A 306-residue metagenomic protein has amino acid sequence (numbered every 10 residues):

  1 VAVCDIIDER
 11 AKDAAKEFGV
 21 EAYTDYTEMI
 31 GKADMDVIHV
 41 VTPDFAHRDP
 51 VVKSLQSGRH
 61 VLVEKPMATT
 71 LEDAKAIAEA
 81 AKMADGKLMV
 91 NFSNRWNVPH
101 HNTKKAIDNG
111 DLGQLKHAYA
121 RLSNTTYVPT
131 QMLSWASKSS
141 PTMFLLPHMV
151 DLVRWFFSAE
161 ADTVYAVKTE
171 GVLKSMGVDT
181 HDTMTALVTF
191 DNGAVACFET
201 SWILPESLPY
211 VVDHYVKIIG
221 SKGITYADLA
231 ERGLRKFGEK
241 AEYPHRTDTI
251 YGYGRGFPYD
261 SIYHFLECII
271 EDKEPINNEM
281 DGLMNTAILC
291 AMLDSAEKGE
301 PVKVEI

Functional and structural regions predicted by a protein language model:
V1-A14: NAD(P)-binding Rossmann-fold cofactor-contacting core
I6, I250-I262: Active-site loop of classical SDR/Rossmann-like NAD(P)-dependent oxidoreductases, centered on the catalytic Tyr-X3-Lys
I7, F18-A80: Beta-loop-alpha module in the N-terminal Rossmann-like domain of NAD(P)-dependent dehydrogenases, especially those
T24, V63, L88-V90, Y119 (+1 more regions): Hydrophobic residues in well-ordered beta-strands that form the structural core
V37-T42, K75, F265-I306: C-terminal helix-rich "cap/oligomerization" subdomain common to oxidoreductases
G86-K87, N94-V178, G299: Predominantly a Rossmann-like dinucleotide-binding segment in NAD(P)-dependent oxidoreductases
F144, V150-R232, Y259-D272: Contiguous beta-strand/loop segments that form the cofactor/metal-binding neighborhood of enzyme cores
